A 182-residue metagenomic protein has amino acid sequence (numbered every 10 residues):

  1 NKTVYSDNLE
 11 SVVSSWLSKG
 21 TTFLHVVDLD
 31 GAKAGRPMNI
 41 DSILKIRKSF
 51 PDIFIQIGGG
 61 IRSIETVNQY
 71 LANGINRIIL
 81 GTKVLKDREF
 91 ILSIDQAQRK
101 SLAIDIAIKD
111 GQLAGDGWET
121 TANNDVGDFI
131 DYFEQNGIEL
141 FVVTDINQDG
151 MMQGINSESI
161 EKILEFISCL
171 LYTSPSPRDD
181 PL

Functional and structural regions predicted by a protein language model:
N1-S14: Short catalytic helix/loop segments, enriched in acidic residues and glycine and frequently bearing histidine
S15-H25: Catalytic domains of carbohydrate-active enzymes, especially glycoside hydrolases
F23-M38, D145-M152: Glycine-rich, proline-tolerant flexible connector loops at the mouths of alpha/beta enzymes
R36-I55, Q96-D105, I155-L171: Alpha-helix-loop-beta-strand connector modules within alpha/beta enzyme cores
N39-S42, I46-R47, P51-D87: Glycine/small-residue-rich loop that forms an oxyanion/phosphate-binding "nest" at active or ligand-binding sites
R77-V142, N147-Q148: Conserved anion-binding
Y172-L182: Single conserved hydrophobic/aromatic residue that forms the stacking wall/gate of nucleotide- or nucleobase-binding
